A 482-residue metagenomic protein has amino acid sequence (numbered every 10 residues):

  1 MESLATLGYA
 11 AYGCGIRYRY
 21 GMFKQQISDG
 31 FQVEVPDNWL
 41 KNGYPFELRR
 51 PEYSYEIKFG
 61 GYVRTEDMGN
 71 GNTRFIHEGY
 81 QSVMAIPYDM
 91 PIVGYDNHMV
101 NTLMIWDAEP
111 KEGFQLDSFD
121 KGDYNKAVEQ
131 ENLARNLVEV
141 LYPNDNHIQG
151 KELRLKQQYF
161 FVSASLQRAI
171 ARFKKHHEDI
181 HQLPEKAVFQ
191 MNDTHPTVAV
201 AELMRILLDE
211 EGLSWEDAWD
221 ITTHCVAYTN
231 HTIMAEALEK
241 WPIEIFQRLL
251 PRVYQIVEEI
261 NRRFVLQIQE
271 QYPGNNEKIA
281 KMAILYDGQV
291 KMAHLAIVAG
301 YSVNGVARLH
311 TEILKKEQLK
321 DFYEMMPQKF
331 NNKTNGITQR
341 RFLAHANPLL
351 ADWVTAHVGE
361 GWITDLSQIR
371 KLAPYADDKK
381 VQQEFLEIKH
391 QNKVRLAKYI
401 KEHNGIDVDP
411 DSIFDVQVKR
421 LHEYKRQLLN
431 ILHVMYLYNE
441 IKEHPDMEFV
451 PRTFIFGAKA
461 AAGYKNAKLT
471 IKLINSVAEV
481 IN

Functional and structural regions predicted by a protein language model:
M1-N482: A conserved ligand/cofactor-binding region detector
